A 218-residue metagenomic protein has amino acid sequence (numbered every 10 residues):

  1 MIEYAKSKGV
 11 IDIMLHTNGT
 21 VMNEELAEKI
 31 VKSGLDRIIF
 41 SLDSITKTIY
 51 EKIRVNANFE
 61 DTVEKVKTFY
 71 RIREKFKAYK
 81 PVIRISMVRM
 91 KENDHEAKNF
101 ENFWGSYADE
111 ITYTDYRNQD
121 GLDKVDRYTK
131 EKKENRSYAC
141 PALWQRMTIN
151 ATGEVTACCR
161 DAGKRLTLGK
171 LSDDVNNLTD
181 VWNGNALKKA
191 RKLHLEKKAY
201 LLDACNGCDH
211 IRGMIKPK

Functional and structural regions predicted by a protein language model:
M1-Y107, T114: Radical SAM/AdoMet-radical enzyme domain recognition
R71-V82, N102-Y138, E154-I215: C-terminal accessory region of radical SAM enzymes
P141-L143: Short, small/polar residue-rich loop motifs at catalytic or cofactor-binding pockets
I149-T152: Short, acidic, Ser/Thr-enriched surface-loop or helix-capping motifs
